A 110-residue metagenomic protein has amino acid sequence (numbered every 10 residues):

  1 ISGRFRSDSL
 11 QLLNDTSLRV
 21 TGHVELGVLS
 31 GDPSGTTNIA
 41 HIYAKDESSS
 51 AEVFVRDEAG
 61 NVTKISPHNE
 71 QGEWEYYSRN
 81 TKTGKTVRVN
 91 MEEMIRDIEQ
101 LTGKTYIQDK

Functional and structural regions predicted by a protein language model:
I1-F5: Extreme N-terminal basic, low-complexity initiation segments that serve as generic localization/processing leaders
R6, L10-K110: Extracellular "spike/adhesin" assembly and maturation modules and analogous cytosolic coiled-coil scaffolds
